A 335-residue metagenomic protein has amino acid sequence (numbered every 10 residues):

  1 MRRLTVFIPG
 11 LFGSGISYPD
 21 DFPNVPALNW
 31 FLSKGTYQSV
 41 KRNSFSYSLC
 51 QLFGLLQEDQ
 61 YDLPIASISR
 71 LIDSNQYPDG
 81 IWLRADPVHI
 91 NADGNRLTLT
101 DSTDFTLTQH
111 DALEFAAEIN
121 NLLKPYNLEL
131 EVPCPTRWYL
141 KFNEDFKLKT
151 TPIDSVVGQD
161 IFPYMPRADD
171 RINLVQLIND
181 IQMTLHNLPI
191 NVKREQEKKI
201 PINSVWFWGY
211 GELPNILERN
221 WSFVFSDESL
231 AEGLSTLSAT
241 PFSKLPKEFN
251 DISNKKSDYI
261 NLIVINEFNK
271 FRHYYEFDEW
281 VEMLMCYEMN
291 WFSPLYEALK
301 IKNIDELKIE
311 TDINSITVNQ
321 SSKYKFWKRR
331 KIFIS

Functional and structural regions predicted by a protein language model:
M1-S335: …; additionally, a secondary subgroup of soluble metalloenzymes is captured
